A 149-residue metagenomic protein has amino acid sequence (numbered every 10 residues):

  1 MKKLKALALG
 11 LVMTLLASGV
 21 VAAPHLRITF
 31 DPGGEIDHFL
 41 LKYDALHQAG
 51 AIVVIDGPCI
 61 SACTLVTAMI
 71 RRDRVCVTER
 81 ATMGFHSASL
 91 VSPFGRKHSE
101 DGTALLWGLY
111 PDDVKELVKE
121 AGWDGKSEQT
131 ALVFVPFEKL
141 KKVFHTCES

Functional and structural regions predicted by a protein language model:
M1-A8: Bacterial N-terminal signal peptides that target proteins for export
A17-S18: N-terminal signal peptide c-region/cleavage motif recognized by signal peptidases
A23-G33, A51-C59, C76: Short, glycine-/small-residue-enriched flexible loop/hinge segments at domain edges that mediate gating
L26-I28, D37, L41-V54, P93-S149: Charged, glycine-interspersed solvent-exposed loop segments at helix/strand-loop junctions that cap or gate access
A45, L65-V66: Hydrophobic/aromatic ligand-binding patch that stacks against planar heteroaromatic rings of cofactors or nucleotides
Q48-G50, I60-A62, I70, T78-R80: Extracytoplasmic
V54-D56, V66, T82-S87: Soluble periplasmic/extracytoplasmic beta-strand elements of cell-envelope proteins
R71-P93, S149: Gly/Pro- and small hydrophobic-enriched strand-loop and loop-to-helix capping segments that sit at the rims
